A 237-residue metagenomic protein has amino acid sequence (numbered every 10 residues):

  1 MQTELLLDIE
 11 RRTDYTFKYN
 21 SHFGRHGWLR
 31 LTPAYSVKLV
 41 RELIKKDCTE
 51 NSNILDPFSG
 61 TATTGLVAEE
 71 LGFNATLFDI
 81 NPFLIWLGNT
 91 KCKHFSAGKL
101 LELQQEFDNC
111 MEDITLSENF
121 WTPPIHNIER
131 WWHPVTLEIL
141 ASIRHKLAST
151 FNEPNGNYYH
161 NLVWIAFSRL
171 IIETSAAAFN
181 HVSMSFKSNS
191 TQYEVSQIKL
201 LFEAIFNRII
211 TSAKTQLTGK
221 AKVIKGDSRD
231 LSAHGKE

Functional and structural regions predicted by a protein language model:
M1-E50: S-adenosyl-L-methionine
T13-N20, A62-T63, I114-F120: Short amphipathic alpha-helical segments, especially helix-boundary/capping motifs
N20-H22, W121-H126, S183-K187: Short linear capping/connector segments at secondary-structure termini
H26, R30, F78, R130 (+1 more regions): Short, charged/polar micro-motifs that form catalytic or ligand-binding hotspots
T32, S36, L84, T136 (+1 more regions): Hydrophobic (often cysteine-bearing) scaffold residues that line and stabilize catalytic clefts of nucleotide/cofactor
S36-L39, L43-E112, E194-G235: Conserved S-adenosyl-L-methionine
N81-T150: Conserved phosphoryl-transfer catalytic core
L137-E237: SAM-dependent nucleic-acid methyltransferase catalytic core
